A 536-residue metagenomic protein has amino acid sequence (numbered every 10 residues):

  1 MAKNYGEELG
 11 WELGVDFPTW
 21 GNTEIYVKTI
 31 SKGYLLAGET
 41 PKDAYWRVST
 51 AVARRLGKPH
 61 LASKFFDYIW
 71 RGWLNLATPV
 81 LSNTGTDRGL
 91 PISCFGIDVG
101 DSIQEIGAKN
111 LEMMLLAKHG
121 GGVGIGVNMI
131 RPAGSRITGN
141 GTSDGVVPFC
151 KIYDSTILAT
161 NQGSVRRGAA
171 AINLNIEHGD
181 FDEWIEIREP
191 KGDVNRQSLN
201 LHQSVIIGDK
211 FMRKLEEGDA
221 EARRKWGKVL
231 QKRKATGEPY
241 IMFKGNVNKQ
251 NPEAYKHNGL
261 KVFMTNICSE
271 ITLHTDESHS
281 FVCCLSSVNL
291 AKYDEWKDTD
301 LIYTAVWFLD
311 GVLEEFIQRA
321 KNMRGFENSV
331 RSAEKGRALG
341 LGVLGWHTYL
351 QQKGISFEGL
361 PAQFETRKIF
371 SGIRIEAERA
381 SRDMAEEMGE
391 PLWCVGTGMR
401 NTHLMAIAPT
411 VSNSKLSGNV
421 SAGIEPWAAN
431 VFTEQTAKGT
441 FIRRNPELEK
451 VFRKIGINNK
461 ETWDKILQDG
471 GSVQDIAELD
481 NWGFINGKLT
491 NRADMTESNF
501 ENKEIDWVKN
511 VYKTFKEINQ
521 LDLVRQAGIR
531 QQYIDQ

Functional and structural regions predicted by a protein language model:
A2-K58, A62, I130, G139-I152 (+3 more regions): Conserved, charged catalytic cores of large soluble enzymes
P18-K28, W70-L76, I106-E112, A222-W226 (+2 more regions): Short, hydrophobic/aliphatic alpha-helical segments
T19, E24, V262-T275, L313 (+2 more regions): Catalytic alpha/beta core of large soluble enzyme barrels
N22, T40-P41, D87-R88, S102-I103 (+15 more regions): Secondary-structure capping and boundary motifs in well-ordered enzyme cores
S31-E39, V48-K58, A62, F66-G139 (+9 more regions): Function-dense linear segments that define catalytic or interfacial modules in macromolecule-processing proteins
L36-A37, S102-E105, L115-V123, A159-R167 (+8 more regions): Secondary-structure transition/capping motifs at alpha-helix termini and the adjoining loop/turn into the next element
K109, I152-S155, F308, R525-I529: Well-ordered alpha-helical segments embedded in enzymatic catalytic cores
N110, T304-V330, E334, K353-T410 (+6 more regions): Internal maturation/activation junctions in enzymes
